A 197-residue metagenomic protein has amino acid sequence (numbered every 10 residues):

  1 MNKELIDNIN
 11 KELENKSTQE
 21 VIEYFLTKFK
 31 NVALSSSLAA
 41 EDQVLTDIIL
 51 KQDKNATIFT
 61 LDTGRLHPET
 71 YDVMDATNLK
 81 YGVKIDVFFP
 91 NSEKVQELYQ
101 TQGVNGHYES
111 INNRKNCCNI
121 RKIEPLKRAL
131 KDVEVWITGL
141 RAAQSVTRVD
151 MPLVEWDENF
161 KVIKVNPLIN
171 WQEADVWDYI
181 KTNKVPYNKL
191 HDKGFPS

Functional and structural regions predicted by a protein language model:
M1-S197: Nucleotide-activated chemistry modules centered on ATP-dependent adenylation/adenylyltransferase
